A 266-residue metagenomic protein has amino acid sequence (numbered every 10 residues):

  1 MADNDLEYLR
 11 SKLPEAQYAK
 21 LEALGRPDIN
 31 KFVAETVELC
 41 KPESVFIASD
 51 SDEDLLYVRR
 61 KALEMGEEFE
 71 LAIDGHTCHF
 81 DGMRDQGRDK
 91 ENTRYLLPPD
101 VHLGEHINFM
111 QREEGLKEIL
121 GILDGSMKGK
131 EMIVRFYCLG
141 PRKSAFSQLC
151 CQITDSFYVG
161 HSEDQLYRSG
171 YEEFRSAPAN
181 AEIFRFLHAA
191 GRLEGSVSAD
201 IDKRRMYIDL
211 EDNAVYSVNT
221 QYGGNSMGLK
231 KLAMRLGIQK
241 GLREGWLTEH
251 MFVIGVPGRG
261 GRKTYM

Functional and structural regions predicted by a protein language model:
N4-R259: A noncatalytic interaction/capping subdomain that flanks phosphate/NTP-handling catalytic cores
E114, T264-M266: Phosphate/diphosphate-binding loops
